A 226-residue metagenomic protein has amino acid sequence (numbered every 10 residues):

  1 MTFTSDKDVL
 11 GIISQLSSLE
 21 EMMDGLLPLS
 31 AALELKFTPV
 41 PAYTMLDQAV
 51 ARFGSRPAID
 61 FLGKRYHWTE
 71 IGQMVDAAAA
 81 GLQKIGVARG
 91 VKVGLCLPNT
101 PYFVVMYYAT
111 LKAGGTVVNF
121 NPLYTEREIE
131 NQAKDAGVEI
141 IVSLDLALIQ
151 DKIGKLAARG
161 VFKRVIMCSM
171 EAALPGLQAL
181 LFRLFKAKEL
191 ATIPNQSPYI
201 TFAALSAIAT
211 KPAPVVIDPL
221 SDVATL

Functional and structural regions predicted by a protein language model:
T2-I12, K112-A204: Structural core segment of the AMP-binding/adenylate-forming
S5-S18, K36-A58, Q73: A short N-terminal helical cap/helix-turn-helix that marks the beginning of AMP-binding/adenylate-forming
E20-P28, M45-H67, V223-A224: AMP-dependent adenylate-forming
A31-V40, R183-V223: Flexible, low-complexity linker/hinge segments
F37-T38, D47, S55-T100, V104-Y108 (+2 more regions): Conserved AMP-binding/adenylate-forming core of the ANL superfamily
A51, V87, I217-S221: Short, flexible hinge/linker loops that cap or flank conserved catalytic cores
P57, V91, G115, S221-D222: Surface-exposed loop/turn positions
V75, S221-L226: ATP phosphate-binding P-loop of adenylate-forming
